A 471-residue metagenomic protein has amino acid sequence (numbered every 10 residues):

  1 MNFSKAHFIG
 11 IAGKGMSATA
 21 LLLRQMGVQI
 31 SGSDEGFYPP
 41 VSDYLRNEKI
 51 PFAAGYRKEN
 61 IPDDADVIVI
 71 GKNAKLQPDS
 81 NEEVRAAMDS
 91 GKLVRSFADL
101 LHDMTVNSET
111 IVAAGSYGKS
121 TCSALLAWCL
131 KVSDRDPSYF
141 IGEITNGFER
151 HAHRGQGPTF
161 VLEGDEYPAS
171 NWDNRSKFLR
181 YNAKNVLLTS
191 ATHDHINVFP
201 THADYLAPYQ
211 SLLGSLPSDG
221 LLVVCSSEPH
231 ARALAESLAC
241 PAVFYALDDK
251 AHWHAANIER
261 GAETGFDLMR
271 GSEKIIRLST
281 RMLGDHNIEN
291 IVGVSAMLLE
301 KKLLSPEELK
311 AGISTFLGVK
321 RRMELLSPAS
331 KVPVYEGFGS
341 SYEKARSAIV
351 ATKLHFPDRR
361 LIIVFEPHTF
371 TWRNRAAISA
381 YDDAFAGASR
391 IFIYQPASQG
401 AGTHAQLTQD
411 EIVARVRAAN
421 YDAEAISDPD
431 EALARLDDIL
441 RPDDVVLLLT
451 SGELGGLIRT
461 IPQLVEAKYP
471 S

Functional and structural regions predicted by a protein language model:
N2-H7, G15, T19-M26, N174-R180 (+2 more regions): Nucleotide phosphate-binding/pyrophosphate-handling subdomain across enzymes that bind or process nucleotide phosphates
F8, L22, F97-T145: Walker A (P-loop) phosphate-binding motif
Q29-E35, L222-S226, I362-F365, S389-S398: Short internal beta-strands
S33-A53, N146-E149: N-terminal beta-loop-helix "entrance" segment that forms/cooperates in small-molecule cofactor or anionic ligand
S42-R46, N60-I70, A74-S96, H102 (+6 more regions): Acidic, Mg2+-coordinating active-site environments of NTP-dependent enzymes
T159-A169, V334-S340: Switch II (G3) loop of P-loop NTPases
Y381-D444: C-terminal helical cap/extension that packs against the catalytic core of soluble nucleotide-cofactor enzymes
